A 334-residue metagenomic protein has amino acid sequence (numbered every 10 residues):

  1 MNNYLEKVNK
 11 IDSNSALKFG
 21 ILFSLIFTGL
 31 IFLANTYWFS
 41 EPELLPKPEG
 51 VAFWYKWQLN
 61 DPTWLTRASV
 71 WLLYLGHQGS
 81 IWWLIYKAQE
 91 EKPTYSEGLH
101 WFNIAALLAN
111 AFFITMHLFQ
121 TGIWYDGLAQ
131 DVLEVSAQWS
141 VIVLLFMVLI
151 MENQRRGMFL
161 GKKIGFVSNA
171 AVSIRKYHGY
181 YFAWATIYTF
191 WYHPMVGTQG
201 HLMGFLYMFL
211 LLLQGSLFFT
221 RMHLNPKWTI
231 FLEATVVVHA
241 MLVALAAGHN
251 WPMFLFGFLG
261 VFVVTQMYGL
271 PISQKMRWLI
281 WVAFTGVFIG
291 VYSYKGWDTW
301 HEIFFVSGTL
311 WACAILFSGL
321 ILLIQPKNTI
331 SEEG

Functional and structural regions predicted by a protein language model:
N2-E6, S80-G98, E152-V172, S216-T229 (+2 more regions): Cytoplasmic membrane-interface regions of multi-pass membrane proteins
N2-F119: An N-terminal, globular interaction/scaffold subdomain
F32-V51, T115-D126, Q154-G161, W251-P252 (+1 more regions): Membrane-helix interface motif
L59-L65, F159-A171, I187-V196, L211-M222 (+1 more regions): Short juxtamembrane and helix-loop transition motifs at transmembrane-helix boundaries in membrane proteins
S69-W82, Q138-R156, L206-Q214, L255-M267 (+1 more regions): Hydrophobic cores of alpha-helical transmembrane segments in multi-pass inner/ER membrane proteins, independent
W82-G179, W191-V196: Membrane-interface helix-loop-helix junctions at boundaries between adjacent transmembrane segments
H100-A105, F159-A185, M203, T220-T235 (+1 more regions): Cytoplasm-facing juxtamembrane segments at the starts of transmembrane helices in multi-pass membrane proteins
G215-G296: Intrinsically disordered, low-complexity segments enriched in Gly and acidic/Ser/Thr residues that form flexible
